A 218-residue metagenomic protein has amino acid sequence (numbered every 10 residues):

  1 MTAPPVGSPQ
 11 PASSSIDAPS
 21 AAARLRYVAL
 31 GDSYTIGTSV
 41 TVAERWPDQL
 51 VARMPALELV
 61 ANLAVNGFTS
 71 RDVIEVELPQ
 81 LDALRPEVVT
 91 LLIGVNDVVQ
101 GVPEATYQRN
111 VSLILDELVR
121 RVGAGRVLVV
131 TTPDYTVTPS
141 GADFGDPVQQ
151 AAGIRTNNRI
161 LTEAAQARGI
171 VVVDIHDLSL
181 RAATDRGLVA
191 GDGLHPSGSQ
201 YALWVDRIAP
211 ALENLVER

Functional and structural regions predicted by a protein language model:
T2-T69, V76-R85, A202: Serine-esterase "nucleophile elbow" of acetyl-processing enzymes
V40, E44, R71, Q108 (+1 more regions): Short alpha-helix boundary/capping motifs
T69-S70, P103: Short loop/turn segments at beta->alpha junctions
E75-R218: Alpha-helical cap/lid subdomain in secreted, periplasmic, or secretory-pathway luminal O-acyl-processing enzymes
